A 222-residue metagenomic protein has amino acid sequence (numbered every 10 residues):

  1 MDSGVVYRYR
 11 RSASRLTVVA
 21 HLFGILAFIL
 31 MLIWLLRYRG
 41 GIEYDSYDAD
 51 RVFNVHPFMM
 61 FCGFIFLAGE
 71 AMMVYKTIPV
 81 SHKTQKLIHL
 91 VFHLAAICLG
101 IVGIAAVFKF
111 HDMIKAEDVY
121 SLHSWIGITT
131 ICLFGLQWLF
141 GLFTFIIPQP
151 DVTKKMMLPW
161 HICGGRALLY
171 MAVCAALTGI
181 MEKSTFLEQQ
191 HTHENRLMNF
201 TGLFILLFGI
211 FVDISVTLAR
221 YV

Functional and structural regions predicted by a protein language model:
M1-V222: Membrane-embedded alpha-helical bundles that constitute the cytochrome b-like, heme-associated redox core of multi-pass
